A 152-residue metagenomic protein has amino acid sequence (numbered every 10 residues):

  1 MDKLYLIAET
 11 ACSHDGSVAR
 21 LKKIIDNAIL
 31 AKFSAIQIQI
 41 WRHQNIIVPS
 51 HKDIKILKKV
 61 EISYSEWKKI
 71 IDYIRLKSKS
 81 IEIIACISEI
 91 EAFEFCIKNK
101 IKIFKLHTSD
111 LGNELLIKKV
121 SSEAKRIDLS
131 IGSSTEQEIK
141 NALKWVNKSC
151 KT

Functional and structural regions predicted by a protein language model:
L6-A8, S34-I38, I83-A85, F104-L106 (+2 more regions): Hydrophobic faces of well-ordered beta-strands that scaffold small-molecule active sites in alpha/beta enzyme cores
L6-N27, K58, I81-I87, K105-T108: Active-site mouth loops of central-metabolism enzymes
E9, A28, C96, S130: Conserved, mostly hydrophobic/aromatic
A11-S13, Q39-H43, S88-I90, S109 (+1 more regions): Active-site beta-loop-alpha junctions enriched in small/polar residues
S17-V18, E61-K68, L106-W145: Active-site-adjacent beta->alpha loops and helix N-cap segments on the catalytic face of soluble alpha/beta enzymes
K22-W41, N99-K100: Catalytic domains of carbohydrate-active enzymes, especially glycoside hydrolases
K32, F95-F104, S121-I127, V146-T152: Glycine-enriched alpha-helix->loop->beta-strand junction motifs that scaffold or abut catalytic
S34-Y64: Glycine-rich, proline-tolerant flexible connector loops at the mouths of alpha/beta enzymes
